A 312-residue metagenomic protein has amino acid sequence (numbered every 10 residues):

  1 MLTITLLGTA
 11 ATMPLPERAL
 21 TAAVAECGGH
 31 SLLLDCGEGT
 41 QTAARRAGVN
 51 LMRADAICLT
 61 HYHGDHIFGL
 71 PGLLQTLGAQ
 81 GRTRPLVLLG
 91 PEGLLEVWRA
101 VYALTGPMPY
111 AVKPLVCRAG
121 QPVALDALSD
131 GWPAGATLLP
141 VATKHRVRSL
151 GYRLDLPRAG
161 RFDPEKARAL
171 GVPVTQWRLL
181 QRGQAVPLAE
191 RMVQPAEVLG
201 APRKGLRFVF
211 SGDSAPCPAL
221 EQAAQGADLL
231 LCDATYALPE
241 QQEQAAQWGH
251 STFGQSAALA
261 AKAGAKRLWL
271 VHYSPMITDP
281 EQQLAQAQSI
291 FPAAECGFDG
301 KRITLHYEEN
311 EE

Functional and structural regions predicted by a protein language model:
M1-A47, T83-P85, Y152-L154, G200-S211 (+1 more regions): Conserved beta-strand hairpin/beta-sheet module of binuclear metal-dependent hydrolase folds, prominently
G28, A54, Q80-P85, K262-W269: Short, surface-exposed connector motifs at secondary-structure boundaries
L34-G37, A54-Y62, P91, F208-S214 (+3 more regions): Active-site neighborhood of phospho(di)ester-bond hydrolases with catalytic His/Asp-centered motifs
G39-L89, K113-V116: Active-site metal-binding motif and surrounding structural segment of the metallo-beta-lactamase
L70-L77, A100-V101, T278-Q286: Metal-dependent catalytic neighborhoods of phosphoester/phosphodiester hydrolases
L104-R118: A glycine-rich helix N-cap at a beta->alpha junction
A119-Q121, C217-E312: Binuclear metal-ion centers of metallo-dependent hydrolases, dominated by the metallo-beta-lactamase
D130-Q222, L229: Active-site-proximal loop/helix segment associated with metal-binding centers of metalloenzymes
